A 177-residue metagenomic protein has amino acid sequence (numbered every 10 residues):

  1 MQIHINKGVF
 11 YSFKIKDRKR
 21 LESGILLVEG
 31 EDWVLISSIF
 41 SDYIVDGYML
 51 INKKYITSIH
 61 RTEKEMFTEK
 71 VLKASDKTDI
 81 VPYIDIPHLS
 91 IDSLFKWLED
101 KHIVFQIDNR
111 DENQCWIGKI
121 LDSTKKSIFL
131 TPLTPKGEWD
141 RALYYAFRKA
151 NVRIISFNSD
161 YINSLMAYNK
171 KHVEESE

Functional and structural regions predicted by a protein language model:
M1-L21, L35, F40-N113, T134-E177: Short glycine-rich, low-complexity segments
R20-V28, W116-D122: Short beta-strand-centered aromatic/proline hotspots
D32-I36, S127-T131: Short aromatic-glycine-enriched beta-strand elements
H102-Q106, C115-W116, L121-D122, S127-F129: Intrinsic, low-complexity N-terminal interaction/targeting segments
